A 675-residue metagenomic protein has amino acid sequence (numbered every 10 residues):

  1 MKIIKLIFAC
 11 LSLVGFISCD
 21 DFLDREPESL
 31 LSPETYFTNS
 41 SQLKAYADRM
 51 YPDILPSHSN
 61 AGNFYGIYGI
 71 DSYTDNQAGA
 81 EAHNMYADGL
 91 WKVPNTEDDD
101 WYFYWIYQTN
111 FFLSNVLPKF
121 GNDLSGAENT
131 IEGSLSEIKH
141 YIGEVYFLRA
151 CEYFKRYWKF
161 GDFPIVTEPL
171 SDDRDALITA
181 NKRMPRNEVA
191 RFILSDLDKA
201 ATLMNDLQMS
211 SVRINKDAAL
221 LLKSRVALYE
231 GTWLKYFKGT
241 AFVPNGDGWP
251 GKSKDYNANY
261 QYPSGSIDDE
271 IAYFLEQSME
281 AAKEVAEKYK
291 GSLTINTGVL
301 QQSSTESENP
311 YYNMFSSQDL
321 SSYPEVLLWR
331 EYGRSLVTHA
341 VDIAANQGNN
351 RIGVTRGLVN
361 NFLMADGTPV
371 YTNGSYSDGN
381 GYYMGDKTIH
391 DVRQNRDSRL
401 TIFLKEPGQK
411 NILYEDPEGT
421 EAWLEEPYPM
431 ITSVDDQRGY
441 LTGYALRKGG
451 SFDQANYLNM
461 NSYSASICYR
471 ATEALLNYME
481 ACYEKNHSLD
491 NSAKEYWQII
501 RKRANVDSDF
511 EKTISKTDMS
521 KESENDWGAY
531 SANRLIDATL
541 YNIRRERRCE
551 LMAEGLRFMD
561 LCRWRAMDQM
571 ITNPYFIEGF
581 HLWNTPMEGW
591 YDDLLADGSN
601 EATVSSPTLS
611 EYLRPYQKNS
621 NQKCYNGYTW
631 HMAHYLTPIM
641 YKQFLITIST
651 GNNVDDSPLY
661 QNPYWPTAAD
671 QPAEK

Functional and structural regions predicted by a protein language model:
M1-E28, D560: Bacterial Sec-dependent N-terminal signal peptides
C19-I67, P250, N380-Q394, S649-K675: Membrane-proximal, proline-rich intrinsically disordered regions
S41-H58, A78-F160, A176-K216, I389 (+8 more regions): Conserved, well-structured interaction surfaces
Y102-W105, F192, G248-I271, M279 (+8 more regions): Long, intrinsically disordered, low-complexity segments
D123-I131, D162-R183, L234-Q277: Short coil/linker segments at helix-helix boundaries
Y157-K159, P164, Q208, V226-K238 (+1 more regions): Short coil/turn linking the two alpha-helices of tandem helical-hairpin repeats
P324-E325, L336, A344, M384-R470 (+1 more regions): Flexible, polar/acidic helix-loop-strand segments at domain edges
